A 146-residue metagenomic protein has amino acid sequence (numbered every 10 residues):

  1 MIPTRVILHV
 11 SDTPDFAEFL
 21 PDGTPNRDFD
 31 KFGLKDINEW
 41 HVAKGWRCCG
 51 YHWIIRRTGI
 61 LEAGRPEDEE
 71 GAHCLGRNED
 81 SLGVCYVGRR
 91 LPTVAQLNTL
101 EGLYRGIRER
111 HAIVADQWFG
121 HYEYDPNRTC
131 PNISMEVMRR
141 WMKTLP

Functional and structural regions predicted by a protein language model:
M1-P21, K31, R57-A72, R77-P146: Basic/polar, cationic surfaces and motifs that engage anionic cell-wall and phosphate/carboxylate ligands
T24: Extended ligand-binding clefts on enzyme/binding-domain cores
D28-C48, I54, R65, V94 (+1 more regions): Glycan-recognition patch characteristic of GH18 chitinases/ENGases and related GlcNAc/peptidoglycan-binding proteins
